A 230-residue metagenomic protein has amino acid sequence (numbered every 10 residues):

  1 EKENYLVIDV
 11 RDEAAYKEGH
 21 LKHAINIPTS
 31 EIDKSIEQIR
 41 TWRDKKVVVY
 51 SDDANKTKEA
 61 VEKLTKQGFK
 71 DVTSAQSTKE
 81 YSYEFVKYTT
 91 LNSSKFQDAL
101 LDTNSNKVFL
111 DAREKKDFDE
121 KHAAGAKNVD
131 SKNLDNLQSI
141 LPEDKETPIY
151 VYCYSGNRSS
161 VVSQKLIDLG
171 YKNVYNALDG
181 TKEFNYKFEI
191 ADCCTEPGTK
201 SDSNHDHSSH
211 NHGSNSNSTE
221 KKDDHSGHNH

Functional and structural regions predicted by a protein language model:
E1-Y5, E13-K46, S51-V108, E114-P148 (+1 more regions): Rhodanese-like catalytic fold shared by cysteine-dependent sulfurtransferases and DSP/PTP-type phosphatases
D9: Phosphate-rich cofactor/ligand-interacting catalytic cores and adjacent structured alpha/beta frameworks
